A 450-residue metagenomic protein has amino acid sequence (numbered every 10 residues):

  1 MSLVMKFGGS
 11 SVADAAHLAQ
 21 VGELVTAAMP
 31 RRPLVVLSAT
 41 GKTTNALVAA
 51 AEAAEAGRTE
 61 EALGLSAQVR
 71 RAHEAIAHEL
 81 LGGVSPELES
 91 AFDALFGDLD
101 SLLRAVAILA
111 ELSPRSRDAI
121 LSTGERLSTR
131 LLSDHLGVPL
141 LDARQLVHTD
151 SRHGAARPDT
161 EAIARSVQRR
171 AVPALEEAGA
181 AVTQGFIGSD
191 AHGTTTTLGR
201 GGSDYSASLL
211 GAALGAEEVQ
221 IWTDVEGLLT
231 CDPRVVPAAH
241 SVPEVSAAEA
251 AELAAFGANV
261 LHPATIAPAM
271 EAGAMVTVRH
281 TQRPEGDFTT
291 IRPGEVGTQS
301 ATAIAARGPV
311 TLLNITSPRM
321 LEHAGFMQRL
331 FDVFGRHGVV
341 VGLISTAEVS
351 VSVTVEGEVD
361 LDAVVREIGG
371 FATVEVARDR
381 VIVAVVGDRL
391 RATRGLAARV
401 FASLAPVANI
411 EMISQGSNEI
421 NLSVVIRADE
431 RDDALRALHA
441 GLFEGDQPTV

Functional and structural regions predicted by a protein language model:
M1-H262, I266, V425-R427, L442 (+2 more regions): Nucleotide/pyrophosphate-binding catalytic subdomain
S2-L3, R32-V35, E74, A119 (+16 more regions): Structural motif
Q145-V147, V225-E226, R283, E348 (+1 more regions): Conserved beta-strand edge residues that scaffold enzyme active sites
S246-A247, A251-R292, G297-S300, I304-T316: A conserved active-site cap/scaffold subdomain adjacent to cofactor or substrate pockets
D287-V450: A conserved regulatory-domain signal marking ACT and ACT-like small-molecule sensing domains and adjacent regulatory
